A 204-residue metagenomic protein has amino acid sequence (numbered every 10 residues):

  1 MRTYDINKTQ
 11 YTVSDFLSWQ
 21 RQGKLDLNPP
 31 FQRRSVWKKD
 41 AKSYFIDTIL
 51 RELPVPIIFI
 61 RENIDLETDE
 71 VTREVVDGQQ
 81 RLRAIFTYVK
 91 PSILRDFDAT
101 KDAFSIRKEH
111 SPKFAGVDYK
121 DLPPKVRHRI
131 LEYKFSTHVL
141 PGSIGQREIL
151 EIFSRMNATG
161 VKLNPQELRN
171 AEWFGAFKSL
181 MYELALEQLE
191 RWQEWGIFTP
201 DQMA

Functional and structural regions predicted by a protein language model:
M1-D15, F31-K39, S43-A204: Basic- and aromatic-enriched surface patches that contact anionic nucleotides/nucleic acids
Q22-P29: A short, surface-exposed helix-loop junction/capping segment
